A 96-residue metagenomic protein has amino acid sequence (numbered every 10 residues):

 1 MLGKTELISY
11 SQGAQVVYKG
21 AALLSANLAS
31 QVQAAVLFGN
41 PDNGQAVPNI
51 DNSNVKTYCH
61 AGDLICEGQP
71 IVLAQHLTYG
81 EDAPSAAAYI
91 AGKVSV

Functional and structural regions predicted by a protein language model:
M1-Y10: Helix-adjacent hinge/juxtasegments
L2-G3, K19-V96: Surface cap/lid and interfacial helix-loop subdomains adjacent to catalytic sites that gate substrate access
S9-V17, A21: Gly/Ala-rich beta-loop-alpha elbow adjacent to hydrolase catalytic centers
